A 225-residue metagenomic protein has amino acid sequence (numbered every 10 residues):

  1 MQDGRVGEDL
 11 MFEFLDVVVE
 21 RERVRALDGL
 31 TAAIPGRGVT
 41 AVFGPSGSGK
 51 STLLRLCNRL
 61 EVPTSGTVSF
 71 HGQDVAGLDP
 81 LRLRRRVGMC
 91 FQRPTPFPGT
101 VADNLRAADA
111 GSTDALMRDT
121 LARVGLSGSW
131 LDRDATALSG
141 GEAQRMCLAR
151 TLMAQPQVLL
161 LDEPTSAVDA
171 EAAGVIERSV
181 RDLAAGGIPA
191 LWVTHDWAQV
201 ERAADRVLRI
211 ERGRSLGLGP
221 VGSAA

Functional and structural regions predicted by a protein language model:
N58: Helix-to-loop junction immediately C-terminal to a conserved catalytic motif
G66-D74, L83: Conserved ABC transporter NBD signature motif
D114-W130: Conserved ABC ATPase "signature" region
D134-L138, E142: Conserved ABC ATPase signature
L159-D162: Catalytic Walker B motif of ABC-type/P-loop ATPase nucleotide-binding domains
A170-A172: Helix N-cap at the start of a conserved alpha-helix in ABC-type nucleotide-binding domains
T194-H195: H-loop/switch region of ABC-family ATPase nucleotide-binding domains
